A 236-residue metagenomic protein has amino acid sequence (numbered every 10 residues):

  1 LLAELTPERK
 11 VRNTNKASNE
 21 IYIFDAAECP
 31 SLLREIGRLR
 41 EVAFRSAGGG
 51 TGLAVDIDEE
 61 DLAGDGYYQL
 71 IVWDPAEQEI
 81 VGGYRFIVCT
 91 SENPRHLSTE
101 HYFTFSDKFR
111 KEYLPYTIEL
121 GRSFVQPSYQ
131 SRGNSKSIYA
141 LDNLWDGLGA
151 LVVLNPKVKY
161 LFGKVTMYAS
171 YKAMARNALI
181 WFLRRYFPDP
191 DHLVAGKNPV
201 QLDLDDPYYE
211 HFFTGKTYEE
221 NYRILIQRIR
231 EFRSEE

Functional and structural regions predicted by a protein language model:
L1, L39-G49, E60-D61, E92-H101 (+1 more regions): Short linear motifs at secondary-structure transitions and domain/linker junctions
L1-A17, E236: Short acidic N-proximal helix/loop "leader" segments that mark the beginning of a domain or an inter-domain linker
E4-E8, L39, F182: Residues that form generic nucleotide/phosphate-binding pockets
R12-D58, Y68-Q69, W73-R85: Short amphipathic alpha-helix that is part of the acyltransferase structural core
E41-F44, I57, G66, L70-I71 (+4 more regions): Broad hydrophobic/π-residue packing in well-ordered secondary structure
L53-F109, P115: Long, hydrophobic, well-ordered secondary-structure blocks that form the structural core and pocket-lining surfaces
T90-E235: Acyl-donor binding region in acyl/amide transferases
